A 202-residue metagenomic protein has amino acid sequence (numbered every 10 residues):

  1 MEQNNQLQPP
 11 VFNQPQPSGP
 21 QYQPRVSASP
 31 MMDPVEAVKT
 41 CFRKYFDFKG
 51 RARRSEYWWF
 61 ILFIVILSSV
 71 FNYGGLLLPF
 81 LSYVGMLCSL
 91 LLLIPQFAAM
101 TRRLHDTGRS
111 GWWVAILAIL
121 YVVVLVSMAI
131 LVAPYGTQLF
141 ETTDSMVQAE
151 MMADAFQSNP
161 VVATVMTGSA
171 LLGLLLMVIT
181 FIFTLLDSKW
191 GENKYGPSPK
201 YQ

Functional and structural regions predicted by a protein language model:
E2-Q3, P9-L67, L92-W113, F181-Q202: Membrane-interface extramembranous regions at the lipid-water interface
N5-Q6, Q14, S145, A155 (+1 more regions): Short linear motifs in intrinsically disordered/low-complexity regions
P15-Q21, L76-L78, D154-Q157: Short amphipathic alpha-helical segments, especially helix-boundary/capping motifs
E36-A37, S82-Y83, D154: Generic signal for short, ordered secondary-structure residues within or immediately flanking folded domains
S55-F97, S110-G136, V162-L185: Hydrophobic alpha-helical transmembrane segments in multi-pass membrane proteins
V132-E150: Juxtamembrane non-transmembrane "cap" segments at the membrane-aqueous interface of multi-pass membrane proteins
E150-M166: Membrane-interface segments at the starts/ends of alpha-helical transmembrane spans
